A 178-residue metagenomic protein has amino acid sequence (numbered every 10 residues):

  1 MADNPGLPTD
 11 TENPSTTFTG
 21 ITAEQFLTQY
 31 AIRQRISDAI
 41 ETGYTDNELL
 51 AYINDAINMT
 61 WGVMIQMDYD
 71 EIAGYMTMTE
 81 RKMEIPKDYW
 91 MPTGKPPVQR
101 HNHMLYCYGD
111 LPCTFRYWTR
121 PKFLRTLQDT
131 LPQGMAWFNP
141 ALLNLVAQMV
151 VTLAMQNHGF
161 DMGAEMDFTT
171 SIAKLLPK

Functional and structural regions predicted by a protein language model:
A2-K178: Glycine-enriched, solvent-exposed interface loops adjoining structured elements
